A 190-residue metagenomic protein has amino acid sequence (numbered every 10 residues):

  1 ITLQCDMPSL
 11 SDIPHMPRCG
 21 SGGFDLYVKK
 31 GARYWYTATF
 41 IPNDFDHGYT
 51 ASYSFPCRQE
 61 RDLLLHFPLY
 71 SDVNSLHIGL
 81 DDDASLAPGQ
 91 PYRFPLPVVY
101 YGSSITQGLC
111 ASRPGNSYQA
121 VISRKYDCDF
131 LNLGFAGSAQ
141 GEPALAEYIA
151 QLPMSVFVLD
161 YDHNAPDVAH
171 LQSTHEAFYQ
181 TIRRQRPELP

Functional and structural regions predicted by a protein language model:
I1-P97: N-terminal secretory targeting modules
C5, G102, L159-D162: Short loop/turn segments at strand-loop or loop-helix junctions that form parts of catalytic or ligand-binding pockets
D12-P14, Q107-C110, A165-A169: A generic structural signal for short coil/turn motifs at secondary-structure boundaries
G20, R124, Q185-P187: Short, structurally constrained coil/turn elements that cap an alpha-helix or connect an alpha-helix to the following
Y27-K29, Q90-P91, S123-Y126, S155-V158 (+1 more regions): Glycine-rich loops and low-complexity Gly/Arg-rich segments that provide flexible linkers or classic glycine-based
A32-Y34, T106, S138, A165: Surface-exposed, flexible loop/turn segments at secondary-structure boundaries
L63-A139, P143-P153: Serine-esterase "nucleophile elbow" of acetyl-processing enzymes
P143-P190: Alpha-helical cap/lid subdomain in secreted, periplasmic, or secretory-pathway luminal O-acyl-processing enzymes
